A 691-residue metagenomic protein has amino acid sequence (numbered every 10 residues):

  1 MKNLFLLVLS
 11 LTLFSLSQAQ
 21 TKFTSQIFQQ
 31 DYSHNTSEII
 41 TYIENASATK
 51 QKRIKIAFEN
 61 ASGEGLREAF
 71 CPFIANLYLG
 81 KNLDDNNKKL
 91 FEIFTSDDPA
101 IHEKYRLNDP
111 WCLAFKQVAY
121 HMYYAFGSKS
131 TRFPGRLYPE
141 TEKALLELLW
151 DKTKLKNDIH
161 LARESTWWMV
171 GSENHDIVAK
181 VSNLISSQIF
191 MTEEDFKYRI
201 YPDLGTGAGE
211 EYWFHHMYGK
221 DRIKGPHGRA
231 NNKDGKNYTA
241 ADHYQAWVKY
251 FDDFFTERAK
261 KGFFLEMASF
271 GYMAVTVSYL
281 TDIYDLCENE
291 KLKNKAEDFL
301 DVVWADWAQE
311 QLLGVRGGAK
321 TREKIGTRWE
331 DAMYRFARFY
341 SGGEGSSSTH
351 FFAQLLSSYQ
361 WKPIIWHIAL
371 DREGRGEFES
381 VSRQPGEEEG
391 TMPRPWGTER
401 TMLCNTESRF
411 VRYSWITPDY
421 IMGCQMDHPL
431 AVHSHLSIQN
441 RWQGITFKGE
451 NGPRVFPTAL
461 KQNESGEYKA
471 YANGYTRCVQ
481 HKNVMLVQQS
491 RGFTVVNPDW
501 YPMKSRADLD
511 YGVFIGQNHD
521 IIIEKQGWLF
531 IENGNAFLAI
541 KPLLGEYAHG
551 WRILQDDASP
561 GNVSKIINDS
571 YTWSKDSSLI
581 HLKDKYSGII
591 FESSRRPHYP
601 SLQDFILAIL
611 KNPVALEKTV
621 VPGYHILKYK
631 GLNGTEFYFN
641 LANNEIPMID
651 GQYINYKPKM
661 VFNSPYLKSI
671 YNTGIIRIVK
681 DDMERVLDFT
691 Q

Functional and structural regions predicted by a protein language model:
M1-Q20: Bacterial Sec-dependent N-terminal signal peptides
Q20-Y238, D242-F251, S346-Q691: Ser/Thr/Asn(+Pro)-rich, low-complexity disordered segments
N183, A274-C287: Alpha-helical scaffold elements that line and support the substrate/ligand-binding pocket of soluble hydrolases
I189, Y250-F254, D282, D298-E310: Alpha-helical scaffold segments in carbohydrate-active enzymes
E193, K197, I283-K295: Inter-helical turn/loop segments and adjacent helix faces that build the functional surface of alpha-helical bundle
G228-Y244, T256-K260, D306-G314: Non-catalytic carbohydrate-binding regions of carbohydrate-active enzymes
K260-T276, N289, E297-V302: Catalytic-site signature segments of enzymes, centered on catalytic residues
E290-Y359: Extended amphipathic alpha-helical segments with heptad-repeat/coiled-coil character used for oligomerization, fusion
